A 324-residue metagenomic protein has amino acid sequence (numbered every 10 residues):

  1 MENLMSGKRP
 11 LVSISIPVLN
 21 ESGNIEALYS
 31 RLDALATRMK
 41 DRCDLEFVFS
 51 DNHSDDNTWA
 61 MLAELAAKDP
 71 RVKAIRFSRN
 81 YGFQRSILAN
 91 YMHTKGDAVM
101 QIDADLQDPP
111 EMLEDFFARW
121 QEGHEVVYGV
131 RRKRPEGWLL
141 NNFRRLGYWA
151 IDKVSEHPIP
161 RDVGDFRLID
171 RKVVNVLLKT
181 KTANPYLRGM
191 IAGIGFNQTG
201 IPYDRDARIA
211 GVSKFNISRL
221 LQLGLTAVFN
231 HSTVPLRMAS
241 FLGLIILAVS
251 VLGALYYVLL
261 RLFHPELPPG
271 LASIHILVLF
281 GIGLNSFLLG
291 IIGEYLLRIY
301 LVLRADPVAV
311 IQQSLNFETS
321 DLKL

Functional and structural regions predicted by a protein language model:
M1-A34, R42, D321-L324: N-proximal low-complexity "stem/linker" segments adjacent to membrane-targeting elements
M1-P10, Y186-L324: Hydrophobic helical membrane-anchoring modules
E21-N24, S54, P109: Donor nucleotide-sugar binding loop of glycosyltransferases
K40-H53, I75-R76: Short beta-strand/loop segment that forms part of the nucleotide-sugar
D51-A60, L106-Q107: A conserved acidic beta->alpha catalytic loop
R71-H93, P109-M190, D206-L225: Acceptor/aglycone-binding surface of glycosyltransferases and processive sugar-polymer synthases
F77, I102-A104: Catalytic metal- and UDP-sugar-binding loop of GT-A-like glycosyltransferases, i.e., residues flanking the conserved
V99: Short aromatic/hydrophobic "clamp" motif used to bind/position activated sugar donors
